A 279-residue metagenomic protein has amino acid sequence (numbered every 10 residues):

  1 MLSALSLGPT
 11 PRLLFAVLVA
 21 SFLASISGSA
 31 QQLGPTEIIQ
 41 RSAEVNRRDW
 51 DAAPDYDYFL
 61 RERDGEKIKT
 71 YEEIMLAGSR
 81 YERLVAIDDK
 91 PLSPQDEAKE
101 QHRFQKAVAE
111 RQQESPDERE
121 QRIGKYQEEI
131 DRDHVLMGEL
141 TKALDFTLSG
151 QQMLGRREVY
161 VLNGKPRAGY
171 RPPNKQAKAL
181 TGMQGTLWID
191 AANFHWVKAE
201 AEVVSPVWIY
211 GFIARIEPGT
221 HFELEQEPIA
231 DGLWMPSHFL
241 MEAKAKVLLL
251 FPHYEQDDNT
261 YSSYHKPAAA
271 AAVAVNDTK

Functional and structural regions predicted by a protein language model:
M1-P11: N-terminal secretory signal peptides that target proteins for export/translocation
S3, F15-A16, K69, A77: Short intrinsically disordered, low-complexity coil segments enriched in acidic
R12-S25: Bacterial N-terminal signal peptides
I26-A30: Sec/Tat signal peptide C-region and signal peptidase I cleavage site
Q31-Q184, A191-K198, E202-T220, E225-P236 (+1 more regions): Structured extracytoplasmic
